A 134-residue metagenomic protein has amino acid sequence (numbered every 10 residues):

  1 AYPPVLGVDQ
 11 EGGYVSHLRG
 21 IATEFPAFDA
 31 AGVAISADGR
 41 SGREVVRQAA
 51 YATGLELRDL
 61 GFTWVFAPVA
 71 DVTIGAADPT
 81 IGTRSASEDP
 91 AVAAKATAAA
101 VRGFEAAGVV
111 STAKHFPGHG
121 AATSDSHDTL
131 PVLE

Functional and structural regions predicted by a protein language model:
A1-A93, H115, G120-E134: Enzymes and membrane/adaptor proteins characterized by extended Gly/Ser/Thr/Asp/Glu-rich, aromatic-dotted
Y2, S87-V110: Alpha-helix-loop-beta-strand connector modules within alpha/beta enzyme cores
